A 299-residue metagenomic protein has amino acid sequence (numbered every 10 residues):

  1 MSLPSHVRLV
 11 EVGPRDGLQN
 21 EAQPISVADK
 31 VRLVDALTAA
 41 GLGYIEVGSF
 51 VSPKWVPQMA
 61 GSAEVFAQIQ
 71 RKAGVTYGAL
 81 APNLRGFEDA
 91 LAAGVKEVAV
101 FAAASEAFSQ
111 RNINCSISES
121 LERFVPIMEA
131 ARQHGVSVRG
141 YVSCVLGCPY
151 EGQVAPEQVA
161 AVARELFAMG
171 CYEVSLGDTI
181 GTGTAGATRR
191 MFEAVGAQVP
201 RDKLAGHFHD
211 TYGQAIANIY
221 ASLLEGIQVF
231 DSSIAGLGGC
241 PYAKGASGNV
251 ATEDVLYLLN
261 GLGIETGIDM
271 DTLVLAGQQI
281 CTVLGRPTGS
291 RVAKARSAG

Functional and structural regions predicted by a protein language model:
M1-G299: Catalytic cores and adjacent flexible loops of soluble metabolic enzymes that perform enolate/carbanion chemistry on
